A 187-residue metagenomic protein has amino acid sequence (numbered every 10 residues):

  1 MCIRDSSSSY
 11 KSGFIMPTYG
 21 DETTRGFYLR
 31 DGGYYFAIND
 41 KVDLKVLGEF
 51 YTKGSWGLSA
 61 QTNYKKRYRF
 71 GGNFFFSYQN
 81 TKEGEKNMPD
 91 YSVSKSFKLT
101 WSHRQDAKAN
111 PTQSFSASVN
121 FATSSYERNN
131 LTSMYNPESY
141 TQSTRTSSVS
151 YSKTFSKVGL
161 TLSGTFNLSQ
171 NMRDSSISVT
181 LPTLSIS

Functional and structural regions predicted by a protein language model:
M1: Conserved phosphate-interacting/catalytic interface
R4-S187: Outer-membrane beta-barrel proteins and related beta-barrel translocases across Gram-negative bacteria
